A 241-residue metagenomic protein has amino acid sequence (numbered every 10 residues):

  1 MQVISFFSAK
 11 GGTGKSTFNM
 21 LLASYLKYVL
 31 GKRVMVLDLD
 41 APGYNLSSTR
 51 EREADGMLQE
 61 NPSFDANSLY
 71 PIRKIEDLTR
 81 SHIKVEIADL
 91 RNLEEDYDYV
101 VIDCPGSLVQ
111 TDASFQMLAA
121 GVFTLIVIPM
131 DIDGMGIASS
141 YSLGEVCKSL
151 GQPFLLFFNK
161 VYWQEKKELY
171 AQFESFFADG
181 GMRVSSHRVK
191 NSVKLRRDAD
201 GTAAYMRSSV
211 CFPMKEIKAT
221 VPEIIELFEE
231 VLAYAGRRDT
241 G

Functional and structural regions predicted by a protein language model:
M1-F7: Extreme N-terminal, non-catalytic leader segments that precede Walker-type/kinase nucleotide-binding cores
F7-T13, M20-L22, K27-I102, G106-D112: P-loop/Walker-type NTP enzyme "switch/lid" segment
K32-V34, V100, I126, P153-F154 (+1 more regions): Hydrophobic anchor at the start of a short beta-strand that flanks the dinucleotide cofactor-binding loop
I102-D103, I126-D131, L156-K160: Conserved beta-strand segments of the P-loop GTPase G domain that flank and frequently precede/overlap
T111-G134: Inter-motif core of Ras-like GTPase G domains
I137-G151, L156: Conserved C-terminal guanine-recognition region of P-loop GTPase G domains, centered on the G4
Y162-P213: Beta-strand-loop-alpha "switch" segments that mediate conformational coupling across diverse proteins
Y205-G241: NTP-binding/hydrolysis catalytic cores, primarily Walker-type P-loop NTPases
